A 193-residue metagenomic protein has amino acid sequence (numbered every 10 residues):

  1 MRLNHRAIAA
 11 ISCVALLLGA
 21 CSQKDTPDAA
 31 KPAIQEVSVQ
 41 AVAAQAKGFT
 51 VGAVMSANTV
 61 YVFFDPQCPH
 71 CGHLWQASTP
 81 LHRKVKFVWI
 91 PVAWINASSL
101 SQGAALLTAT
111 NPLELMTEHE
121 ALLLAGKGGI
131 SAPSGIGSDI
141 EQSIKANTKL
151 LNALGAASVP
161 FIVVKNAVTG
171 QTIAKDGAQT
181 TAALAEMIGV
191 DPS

Functional and structural regions predicted by a protein language model:
M1-A7: Bacterial Sec-dependent N-terminal signal peptides
R2, S12-S99, L122, G135-S158 (+2 more regions): Extracytoplasmic thiol/disulfide redox context detector
V51, A174-K175: Short N-terminal micro-motifs specific to bacterial/archaeal maturation and metal-cluster initiation sites
H73, K175-D176: Short, solvent-exposed loop/turn and secondary-structure capping segments
A97-Q142: Conserved segment of the thioredoxin-like fold in thiol-based oxidoreductases
V159-A174: A short, hydrophobic beta-strand/beta-hairpin element that forms part of a small beta-sheet core
G177-A182: A short, sequence-level motif marking secondary-structure junctions
